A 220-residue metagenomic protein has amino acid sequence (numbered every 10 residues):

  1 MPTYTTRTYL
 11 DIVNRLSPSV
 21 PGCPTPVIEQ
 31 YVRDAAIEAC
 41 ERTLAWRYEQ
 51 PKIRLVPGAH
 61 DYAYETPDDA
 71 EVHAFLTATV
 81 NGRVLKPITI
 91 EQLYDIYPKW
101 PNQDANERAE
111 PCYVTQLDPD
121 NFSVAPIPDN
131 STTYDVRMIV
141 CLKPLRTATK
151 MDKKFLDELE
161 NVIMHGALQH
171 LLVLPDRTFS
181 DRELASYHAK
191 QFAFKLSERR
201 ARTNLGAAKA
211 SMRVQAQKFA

Functional and structural regions predicted by a protein language model:
M1-A220: Glycine-enriched, solvent-exposed interface loops adjoining structured elements
